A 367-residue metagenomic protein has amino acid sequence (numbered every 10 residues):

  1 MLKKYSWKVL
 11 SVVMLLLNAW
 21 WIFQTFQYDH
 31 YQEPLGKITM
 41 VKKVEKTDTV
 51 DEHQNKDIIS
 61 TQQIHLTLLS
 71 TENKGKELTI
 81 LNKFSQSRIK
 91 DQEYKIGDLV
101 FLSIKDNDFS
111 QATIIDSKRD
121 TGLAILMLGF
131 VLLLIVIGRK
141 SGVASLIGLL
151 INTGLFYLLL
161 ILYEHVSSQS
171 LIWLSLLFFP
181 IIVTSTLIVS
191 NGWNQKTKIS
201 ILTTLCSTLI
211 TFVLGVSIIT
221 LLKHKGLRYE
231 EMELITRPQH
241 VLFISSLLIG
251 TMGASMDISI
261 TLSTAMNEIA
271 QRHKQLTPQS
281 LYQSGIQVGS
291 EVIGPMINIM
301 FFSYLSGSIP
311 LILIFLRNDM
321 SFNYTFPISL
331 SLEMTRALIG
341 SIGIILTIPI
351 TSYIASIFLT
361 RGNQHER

Functional and structural regions predicted by a protein language model:
M1-L35: Hydrophobic secretory-pathway targeting helix
L35-Y94: Membrane-cytosol interface segments
L81, F109-T113, K223-E233, F322-T325: Membrane-interface helix termini and inter-helical loops of multi-pass transporters
S85-T121: Extended, hydrophilic extramembrane loops/domains of integral membrane proteins
L102-I115, F130-G142, I161-S167, E268: Short juxtamembrane and helix-loop transition motifs at transmembrane-helix boundaries in membrane proteins
G129-V131, K140-G250, A254: Transmembrane alpha-helical segments that form the functional core of multipass membrane systems
D257, M266-I312: Helical hairpin unit composed of two closely spaced alpha helices linked by a short loop
Q287, E291-G294, F302-R367: Hydrophobic alpha-helical transmembrane segments of membrane transport and translocation systems, primarily multi-pass
